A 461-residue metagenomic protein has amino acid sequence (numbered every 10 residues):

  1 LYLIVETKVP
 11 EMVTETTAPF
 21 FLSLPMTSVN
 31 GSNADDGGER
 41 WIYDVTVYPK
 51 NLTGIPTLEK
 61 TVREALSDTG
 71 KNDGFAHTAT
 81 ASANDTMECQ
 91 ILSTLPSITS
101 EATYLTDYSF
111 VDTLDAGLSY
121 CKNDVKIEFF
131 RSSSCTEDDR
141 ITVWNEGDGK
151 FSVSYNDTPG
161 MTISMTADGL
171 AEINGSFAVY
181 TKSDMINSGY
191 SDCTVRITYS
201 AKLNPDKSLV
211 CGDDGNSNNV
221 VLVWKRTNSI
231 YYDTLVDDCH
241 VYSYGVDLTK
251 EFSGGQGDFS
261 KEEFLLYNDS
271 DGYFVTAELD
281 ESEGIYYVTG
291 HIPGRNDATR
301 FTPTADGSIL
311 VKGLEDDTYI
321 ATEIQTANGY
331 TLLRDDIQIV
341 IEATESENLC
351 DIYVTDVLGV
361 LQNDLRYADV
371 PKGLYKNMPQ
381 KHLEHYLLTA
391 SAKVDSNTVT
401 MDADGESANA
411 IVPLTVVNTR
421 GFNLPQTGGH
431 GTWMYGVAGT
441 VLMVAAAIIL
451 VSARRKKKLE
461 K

Functional and structural regions predicted by a protein language model:
L1-K461: Solvent-exposed loop/turn and edge beta-strand elements of beta-rich ligand-binding domains
